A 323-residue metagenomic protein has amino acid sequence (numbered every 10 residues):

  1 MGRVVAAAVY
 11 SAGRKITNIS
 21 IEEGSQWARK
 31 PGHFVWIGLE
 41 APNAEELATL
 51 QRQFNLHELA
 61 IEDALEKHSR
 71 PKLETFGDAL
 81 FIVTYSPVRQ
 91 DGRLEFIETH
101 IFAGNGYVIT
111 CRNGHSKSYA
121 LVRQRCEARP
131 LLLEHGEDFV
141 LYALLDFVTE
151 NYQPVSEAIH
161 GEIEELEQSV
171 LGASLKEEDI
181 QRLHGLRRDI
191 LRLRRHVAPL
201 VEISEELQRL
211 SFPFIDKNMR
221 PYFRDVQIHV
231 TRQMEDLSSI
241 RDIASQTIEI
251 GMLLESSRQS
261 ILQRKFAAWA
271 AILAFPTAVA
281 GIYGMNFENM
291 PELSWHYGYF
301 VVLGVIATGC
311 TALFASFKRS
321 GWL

Functional and structural regions predicted by a protein language model:
M1-S239, E292, W322-L323: Peripheral, non-transmembrane regulatory/ligand-interaction domains of membrane transport proteins
I228-L323: Hydrophobic alpha-helical transmembrane segments and their immediately adjacent juxtamembrane loops
